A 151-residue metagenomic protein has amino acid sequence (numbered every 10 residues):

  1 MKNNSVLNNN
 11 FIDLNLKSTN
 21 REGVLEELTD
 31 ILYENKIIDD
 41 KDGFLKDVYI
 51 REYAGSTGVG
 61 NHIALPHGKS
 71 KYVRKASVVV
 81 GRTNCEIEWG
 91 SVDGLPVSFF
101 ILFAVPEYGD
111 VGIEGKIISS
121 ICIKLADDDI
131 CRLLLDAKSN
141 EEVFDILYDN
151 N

Functional and structural regions predicted by a protein language model:
M1-N151: Cytosolic covalent-transfer regions centered on His/Cys nucleophiles that carry phosphoryl or persulfide groups
